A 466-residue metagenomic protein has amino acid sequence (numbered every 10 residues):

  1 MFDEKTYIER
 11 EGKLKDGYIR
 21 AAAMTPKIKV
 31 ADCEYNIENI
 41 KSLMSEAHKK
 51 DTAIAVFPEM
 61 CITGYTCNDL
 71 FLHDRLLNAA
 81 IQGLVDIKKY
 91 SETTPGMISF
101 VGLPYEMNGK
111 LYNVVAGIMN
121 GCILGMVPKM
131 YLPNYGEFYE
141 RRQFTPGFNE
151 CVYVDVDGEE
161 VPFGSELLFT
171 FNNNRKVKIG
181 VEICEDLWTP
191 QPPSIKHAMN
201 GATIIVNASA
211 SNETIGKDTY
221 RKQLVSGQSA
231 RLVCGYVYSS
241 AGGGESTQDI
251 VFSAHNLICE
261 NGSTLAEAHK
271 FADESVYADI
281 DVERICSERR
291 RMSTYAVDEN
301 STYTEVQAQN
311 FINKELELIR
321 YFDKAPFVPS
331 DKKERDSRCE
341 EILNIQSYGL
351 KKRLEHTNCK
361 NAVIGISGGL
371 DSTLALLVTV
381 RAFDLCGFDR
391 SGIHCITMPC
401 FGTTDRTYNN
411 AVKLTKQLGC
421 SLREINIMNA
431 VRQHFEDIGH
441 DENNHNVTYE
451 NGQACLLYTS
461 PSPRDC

Functional and structural regions predicted by a protein language model:
M1-G365, L376-L377, R381-R390, L422: Enzyme catalytic cores with a strong preference for nitrogen-chemistry domains
F57-P58, M398, S462: Hydrophobic alpha-helix-in-membranes signature
S275-Y277, Q307-D323, F388-E450: A conserved beta-strand->alpha-helix junction
K360-S372, A430-V431: A glycine-rich phosphate-binding loop feature that marks nucleotide/adenosyl-phosphate handling sites
I366-T379, T407-N410, I438: Short glycine/threonine-rich loop-to-helix capping motif typified by GTGT followed within a few residues by an Asp-Pro
Y458, P463-C466: Single conserved hydrophobic/aromatic residue that forms the stacking wall/gate of nucleotide- or nucleobase-binding
